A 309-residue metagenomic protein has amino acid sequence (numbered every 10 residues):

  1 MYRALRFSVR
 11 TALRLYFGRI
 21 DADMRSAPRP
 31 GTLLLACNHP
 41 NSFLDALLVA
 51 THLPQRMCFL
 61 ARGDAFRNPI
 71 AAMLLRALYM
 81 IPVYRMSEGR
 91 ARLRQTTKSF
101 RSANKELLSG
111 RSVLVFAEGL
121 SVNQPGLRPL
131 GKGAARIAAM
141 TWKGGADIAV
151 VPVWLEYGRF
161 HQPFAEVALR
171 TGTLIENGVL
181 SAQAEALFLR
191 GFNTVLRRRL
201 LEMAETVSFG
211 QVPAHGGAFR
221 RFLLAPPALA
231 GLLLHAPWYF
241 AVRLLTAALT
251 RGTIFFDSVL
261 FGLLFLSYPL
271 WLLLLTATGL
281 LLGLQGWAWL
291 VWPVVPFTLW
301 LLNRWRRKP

Functional and structural regions predicted by a protein language model:
M1, D45, G63, E205-F222: Compositionally biased, charge-rich terminal segments
Y2-V9, R14-I175, L229-G231, F240-P309: Soluble catalytic domains of membrane acyltransferases
V179: Short His/Asp/Glu-rich catalytic/ion-coordination signatures at enzyme active sites or charged loops
A182-A214: Long, charge-rich alpha-helical interaction segments
A218-P237: Transmembrane alpha-helical segments and their cytosolic interface motifs in multi-pass membrane proteins
